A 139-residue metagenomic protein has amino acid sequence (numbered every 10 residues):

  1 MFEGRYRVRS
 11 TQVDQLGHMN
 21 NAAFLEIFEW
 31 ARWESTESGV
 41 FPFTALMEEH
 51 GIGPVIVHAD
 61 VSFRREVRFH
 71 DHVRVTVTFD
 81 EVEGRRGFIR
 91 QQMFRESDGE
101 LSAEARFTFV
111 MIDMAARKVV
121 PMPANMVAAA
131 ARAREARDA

Functional and structural regions predicted by a protein language model:
M1-R74, D80-A139: Terminal targeting signals and extreme-terminal segments of soluble enzymes
